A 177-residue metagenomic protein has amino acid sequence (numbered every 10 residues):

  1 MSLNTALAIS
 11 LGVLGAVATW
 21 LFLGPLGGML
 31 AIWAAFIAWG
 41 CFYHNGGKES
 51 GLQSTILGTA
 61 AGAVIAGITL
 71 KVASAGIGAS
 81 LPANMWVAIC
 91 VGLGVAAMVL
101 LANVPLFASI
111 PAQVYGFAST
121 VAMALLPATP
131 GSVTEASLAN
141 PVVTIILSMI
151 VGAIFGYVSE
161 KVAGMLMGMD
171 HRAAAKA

Functional and structural regions predicted by a protein language model:
M1, A163-A177: Intrinsically disordered, low-complexity non-transmembrane regions of multi-pass membrane transporters
M1-I9: N-terminal membrane topogenic signal
L11-G24, T59, A63-A75, V91-N103 (+2 more regions): Transmembrane alpha-helical segments of multi-pass membrane transport proteins and ion-pumping complexes
G12, A16, G27-G46, G92-A96 (+1 more regions): Pore- and pathway-forming membrane helices of multi-pass small-molecule/ion transporters and channels
W20-A35, G78-G92: Structural signature of hydrophobic alpha-helical transmembrane segments
I32-A73: Alpha-helical membrane segments and adjacent membrane-interface helices in multi-pass membrane proteins
L52-A61, N84-V87, F107-G116: Cytoplasmic-side transmembrane-helix entry/capping segments in multi-pass membrane proteins
S74-L81, A128-A139: Membrane-interface helix termini and inter-helical loops of multi-pass transporters
